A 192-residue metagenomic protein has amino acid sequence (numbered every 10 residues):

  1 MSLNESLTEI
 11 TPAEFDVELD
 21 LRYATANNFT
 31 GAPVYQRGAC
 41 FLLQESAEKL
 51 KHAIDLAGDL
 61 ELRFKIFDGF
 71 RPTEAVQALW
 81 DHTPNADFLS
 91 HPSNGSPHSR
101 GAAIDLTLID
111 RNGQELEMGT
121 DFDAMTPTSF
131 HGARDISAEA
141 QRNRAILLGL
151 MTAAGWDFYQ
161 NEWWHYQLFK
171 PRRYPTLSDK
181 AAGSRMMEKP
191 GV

Functional and structural regions predicted by a protein language model:
M1-G69, D81-N161, F169-V192: Extracytoplasmic cell-surface/polysaccharide-interacting catalytic and binding patches
P72: Segments that shape or occlude catalytic/ligand-binding pockets
Y166: Conserved metal-phosphate-binding beta-hairpin within the catalytic cores of diverse ATP-dependent phosphoryl-transfer
